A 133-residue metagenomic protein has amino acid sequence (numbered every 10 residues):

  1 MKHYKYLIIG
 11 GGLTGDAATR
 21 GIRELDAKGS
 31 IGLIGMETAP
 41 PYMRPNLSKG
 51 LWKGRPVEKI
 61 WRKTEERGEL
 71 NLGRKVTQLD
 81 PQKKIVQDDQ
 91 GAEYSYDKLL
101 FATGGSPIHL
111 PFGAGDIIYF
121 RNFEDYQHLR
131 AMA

Functional and structural regions predicted by a protein language model:
M1-Y4, K63-A133: FAD-binding core/adjacent interface of flavoenzyme oxidoreductases
K2-E69: Beta1-alpha1 glycine-rich phosphate/pyrophosphate-binding loop at the start of Rossmann-like nucleotide-binding domains
